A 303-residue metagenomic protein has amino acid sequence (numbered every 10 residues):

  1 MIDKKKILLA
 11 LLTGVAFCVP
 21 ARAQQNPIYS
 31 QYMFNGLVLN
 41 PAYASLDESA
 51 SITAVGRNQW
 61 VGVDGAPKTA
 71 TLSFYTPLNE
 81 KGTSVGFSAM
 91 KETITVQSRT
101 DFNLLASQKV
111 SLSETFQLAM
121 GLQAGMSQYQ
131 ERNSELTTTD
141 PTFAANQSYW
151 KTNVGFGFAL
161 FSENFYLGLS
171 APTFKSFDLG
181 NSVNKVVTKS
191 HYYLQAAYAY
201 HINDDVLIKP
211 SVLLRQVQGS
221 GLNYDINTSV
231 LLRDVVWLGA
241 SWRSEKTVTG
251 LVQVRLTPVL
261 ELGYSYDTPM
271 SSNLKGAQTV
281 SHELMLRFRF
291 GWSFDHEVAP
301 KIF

Functional and structural regions predicted by a protein language model:
M1-L9: Bacterial N-terminal signal peptides that target proteins for export
A10-A16: Bacterial N-terminal signal peptides
F17-C18, I52: Hydrophobic alpha-helical membrane context
V19-A23: Sec/Tat signal peptide C-region and signal peptidase I cleavage site
Q24-F303: Subset of outer-membrane beta-barrel
